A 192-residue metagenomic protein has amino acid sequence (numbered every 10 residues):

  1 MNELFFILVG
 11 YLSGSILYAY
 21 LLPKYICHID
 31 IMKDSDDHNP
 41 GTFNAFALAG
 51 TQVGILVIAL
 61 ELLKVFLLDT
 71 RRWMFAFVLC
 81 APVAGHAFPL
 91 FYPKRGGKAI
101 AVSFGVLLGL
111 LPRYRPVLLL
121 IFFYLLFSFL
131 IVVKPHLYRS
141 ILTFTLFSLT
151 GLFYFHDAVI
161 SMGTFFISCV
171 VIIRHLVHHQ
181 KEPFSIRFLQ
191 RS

Functional and structural regions predicted by a protein language model:
E3-L4, R72-F77, R115-L120, H136-L142 (+1 more regions): Short, aromatic-rich membrane-interface segments at the entry and exit of alpha-helical transmembrane domains
F6, G10, S15, A19 (+10 more regions): Alpha-helical transmembrane segments in multi-pass membrane proteins
A19-K24, V83-K94, L126-V133, I173-E182: C-terminal ends of transmembrane helices
L21-Q52, G96, Q180-S192: Cytosolic, membrane-interface loops and tails of multi-pass inner-membrane proteins
D30-N39, F91-F104, P135-L146: Short, non-helical or kinked segments that cap or interrupt transmembrane helices
G41-R71: Multi-pass membrane catalytic core of lipid/isoprenoid biosynthesis enzymes
A49, R71, I100-V133, L146-F155: Interfacial segments of multi-pass membrane proteins
S148-S192: C-terminal membrane-associated helical module and adjoining short loops/tails
